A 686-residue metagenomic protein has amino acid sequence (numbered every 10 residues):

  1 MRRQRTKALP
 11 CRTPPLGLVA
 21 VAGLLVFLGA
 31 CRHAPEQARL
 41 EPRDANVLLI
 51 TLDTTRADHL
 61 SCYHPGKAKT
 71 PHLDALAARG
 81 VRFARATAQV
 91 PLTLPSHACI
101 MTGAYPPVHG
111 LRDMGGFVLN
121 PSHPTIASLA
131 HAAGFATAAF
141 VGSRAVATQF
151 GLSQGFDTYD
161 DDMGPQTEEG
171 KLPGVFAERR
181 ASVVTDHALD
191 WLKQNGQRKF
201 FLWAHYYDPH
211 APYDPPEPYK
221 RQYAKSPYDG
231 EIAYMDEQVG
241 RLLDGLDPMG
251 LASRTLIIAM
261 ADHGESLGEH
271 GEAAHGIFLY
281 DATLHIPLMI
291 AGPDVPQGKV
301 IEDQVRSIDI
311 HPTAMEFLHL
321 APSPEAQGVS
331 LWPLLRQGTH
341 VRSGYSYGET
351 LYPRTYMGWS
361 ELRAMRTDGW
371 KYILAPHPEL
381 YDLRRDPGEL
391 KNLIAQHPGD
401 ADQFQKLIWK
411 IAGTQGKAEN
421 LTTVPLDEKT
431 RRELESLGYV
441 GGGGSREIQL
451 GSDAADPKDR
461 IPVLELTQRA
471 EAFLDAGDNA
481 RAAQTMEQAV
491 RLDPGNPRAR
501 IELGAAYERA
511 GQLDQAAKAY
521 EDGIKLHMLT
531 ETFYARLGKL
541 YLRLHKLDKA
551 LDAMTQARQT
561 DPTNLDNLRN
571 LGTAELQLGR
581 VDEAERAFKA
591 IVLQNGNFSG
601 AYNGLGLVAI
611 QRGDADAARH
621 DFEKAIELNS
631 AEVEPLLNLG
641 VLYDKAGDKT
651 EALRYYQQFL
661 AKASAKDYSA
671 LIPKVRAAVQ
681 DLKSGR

Functional and structural regions predicted by a protein language model:
G17-F27: Bacterial N-terminal signal peptides
G29-E521, K525-K539, R543-K546, D552 (+4 more regions): Catalytic domains that recognize anionic headgroups
Q488-R491, E521-K525, Q556-Q559, K589-L593 (+2 more regions): Conserved structural position within tetratricopeptide repeats
R536-L542, D566-Q577, R586-K589, L593-K624: Alpha-helical adaptor scaffolds
K645, T650-R686: Terminal, low-structured helical/coil segments at or just beyond the last alpha-helical repeat
